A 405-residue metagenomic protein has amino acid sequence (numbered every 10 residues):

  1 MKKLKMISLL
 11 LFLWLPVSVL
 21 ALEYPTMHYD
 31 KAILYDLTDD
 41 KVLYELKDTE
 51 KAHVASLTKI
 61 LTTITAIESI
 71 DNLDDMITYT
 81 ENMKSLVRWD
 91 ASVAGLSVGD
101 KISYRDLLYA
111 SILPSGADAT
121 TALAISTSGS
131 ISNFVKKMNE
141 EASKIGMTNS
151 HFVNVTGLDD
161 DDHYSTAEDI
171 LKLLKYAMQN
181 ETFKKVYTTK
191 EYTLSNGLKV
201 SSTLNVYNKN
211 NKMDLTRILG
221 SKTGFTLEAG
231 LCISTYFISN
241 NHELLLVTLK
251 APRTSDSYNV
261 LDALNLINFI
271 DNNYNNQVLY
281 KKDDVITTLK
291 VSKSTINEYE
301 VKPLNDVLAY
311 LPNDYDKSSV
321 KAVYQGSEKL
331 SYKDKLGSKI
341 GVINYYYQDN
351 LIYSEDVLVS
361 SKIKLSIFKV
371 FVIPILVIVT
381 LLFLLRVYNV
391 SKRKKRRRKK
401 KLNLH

Functional and structural regions predicted by a protein language model:
M1-K2, F12, E45, K395-H405: Short, Lys/Arg-rich N-terminal segment immediately upstream of the first membrane anchor
K2-L22, V372-V390: Sec-dependent N-terminal signal peptides of Gram-positive bacterial secreted proteins and lipoproteins
K3-L4, V54, Y104, K364-F371: Structural motif marking the loop-to-transmembrane transition
M6, D48-T49, D214: Short hydrophobic "helix-edge" motifs at membrane interfaces and signal-peptide entry regions
S8, A124, N259: Short amphipathic alpha-helical segments
A21-E168, K172-E181: Active-site-adjacent loops and short helices of periplasmic peptidoglycan-processing enzymes
M147-H151, D159-Y164, E168-H405: Domain-terminus/edge residues, biased toward the C-terminal soluble/receptor-binding domains of extracytoplasmic
